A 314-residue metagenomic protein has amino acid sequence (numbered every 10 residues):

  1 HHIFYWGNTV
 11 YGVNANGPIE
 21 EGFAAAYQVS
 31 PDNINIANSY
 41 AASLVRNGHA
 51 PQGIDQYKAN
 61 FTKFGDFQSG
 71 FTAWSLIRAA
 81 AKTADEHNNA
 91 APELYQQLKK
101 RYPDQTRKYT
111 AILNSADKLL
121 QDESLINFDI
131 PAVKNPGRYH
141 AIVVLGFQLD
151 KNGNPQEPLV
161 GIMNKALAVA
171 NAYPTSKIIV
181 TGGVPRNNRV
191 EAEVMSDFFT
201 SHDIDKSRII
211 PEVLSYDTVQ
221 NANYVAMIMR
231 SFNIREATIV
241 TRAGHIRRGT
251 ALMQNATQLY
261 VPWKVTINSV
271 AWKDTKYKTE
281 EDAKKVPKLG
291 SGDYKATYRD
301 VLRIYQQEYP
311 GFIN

Functional and structural regions predicted by a protein language model:
Y5-Q28, I34-G70, A79-A80, L94-L289: A structural signal for short, hydrophobic/glycine-enriched beta-strand patches
L289-N314: Low-complexity, Gly/Ser/Thr/Pro-rich intrinsically disordered linker/tail segments
